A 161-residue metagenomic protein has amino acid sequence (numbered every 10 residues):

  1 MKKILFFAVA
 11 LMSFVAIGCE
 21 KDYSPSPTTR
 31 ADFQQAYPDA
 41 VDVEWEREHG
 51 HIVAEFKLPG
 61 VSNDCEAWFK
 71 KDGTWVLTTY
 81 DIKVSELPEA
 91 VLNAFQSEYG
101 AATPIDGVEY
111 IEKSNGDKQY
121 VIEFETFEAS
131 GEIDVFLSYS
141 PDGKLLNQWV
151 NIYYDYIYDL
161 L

Functional and structural regions predicted by a protein language model:
M1-I4: Positively charged n-region of N-terminal signal peptides that target proteins for export
F7: Short, flexible loop motifs at catalytic/binding sites
L11-M12: Repetitive helical segments and hydrophobic/amphipathic motifs
V15-G18: C-terminal motif of bacterial Sec signal peptides marking the signal peptidase cleavage site
S26-L161: First exposed extracellular module after export/assembly in secreted or surface-exposed proteins
